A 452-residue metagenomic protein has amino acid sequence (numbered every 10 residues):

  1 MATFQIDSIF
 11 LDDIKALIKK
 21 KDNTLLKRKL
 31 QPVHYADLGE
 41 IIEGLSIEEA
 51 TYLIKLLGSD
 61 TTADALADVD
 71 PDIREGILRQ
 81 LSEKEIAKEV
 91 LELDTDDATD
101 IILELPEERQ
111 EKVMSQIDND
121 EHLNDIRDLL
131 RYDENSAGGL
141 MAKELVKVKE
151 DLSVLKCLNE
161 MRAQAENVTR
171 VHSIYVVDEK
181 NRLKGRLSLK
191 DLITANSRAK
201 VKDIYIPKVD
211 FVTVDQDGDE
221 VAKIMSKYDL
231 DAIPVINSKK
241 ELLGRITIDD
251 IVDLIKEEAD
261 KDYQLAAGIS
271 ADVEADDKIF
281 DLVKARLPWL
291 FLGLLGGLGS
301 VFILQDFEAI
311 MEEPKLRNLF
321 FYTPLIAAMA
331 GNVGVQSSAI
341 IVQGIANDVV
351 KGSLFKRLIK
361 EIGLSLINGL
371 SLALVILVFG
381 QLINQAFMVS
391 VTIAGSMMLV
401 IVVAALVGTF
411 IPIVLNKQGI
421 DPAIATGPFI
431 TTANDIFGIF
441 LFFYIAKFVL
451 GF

Functional and structural regions predicted by a protein language model:
M1-I269: Hydrophobic packing positions in regular secondary-structure scaffolds
I9, K15, K20-K21, K27-R28 (+14 more regions): Short leucine-rich amphipathic alpha-helices used at interfaces
R109, V113, D125, I401-V402 (+2 more regions): Mid-bilayer segments of alpha-helical transmembrane spans in multi-pass integral membrane proteins that mediate
V212, A433-F440: Cytosolic juxtamembrane regulatory segments of multi-pass membrane proteins
T247, T431-N434: Ser/Thr-centric signal marking residues that sit in or immediately flank functional binding/regulatory motifs
A259-M398, V402-V403, F410-I424, P428-T432 (+1 more regions): Alpha-helical transmembrane segments and their membrane-interface boundaries that form or gate the permeation pathway
